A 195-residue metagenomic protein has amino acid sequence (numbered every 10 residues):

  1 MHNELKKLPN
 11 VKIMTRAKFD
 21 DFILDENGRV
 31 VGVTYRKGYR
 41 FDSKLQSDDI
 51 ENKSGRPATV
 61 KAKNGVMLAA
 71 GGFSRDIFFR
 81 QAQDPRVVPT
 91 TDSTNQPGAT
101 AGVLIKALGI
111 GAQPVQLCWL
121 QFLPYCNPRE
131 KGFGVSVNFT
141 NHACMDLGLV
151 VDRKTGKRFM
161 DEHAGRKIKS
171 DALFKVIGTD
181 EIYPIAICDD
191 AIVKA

Functional and structural regions predicted by a protein language model:
L5-D20, K61, L117: A conserved beta-strand/loop element that lines the FAD pocket in flavoprotein oxidoreductases
N10, N27, K154-T155: Residue-level recognition of short loop/turn positions
T15-R29, R36: A conserved short coil-to-beta-strand element within the FAD-binding core of flavoproteins
G32, T59-K61, F159-M160: A sequence-level detector of short linear motifs
Y35-F41, S47-D48, D152-T155: Short acidic, glycine-rich loop/turn motifs
R40-K131: Glycine-rich loop(s) and the adjacent beta-strand/alpha-helix scaffold that form part
L104-K106, Q113-A195: An anion/pyrophosphate-binding glycine-rich loop and adjacent beta-alpha core in soluble alpha-beta enzymes
